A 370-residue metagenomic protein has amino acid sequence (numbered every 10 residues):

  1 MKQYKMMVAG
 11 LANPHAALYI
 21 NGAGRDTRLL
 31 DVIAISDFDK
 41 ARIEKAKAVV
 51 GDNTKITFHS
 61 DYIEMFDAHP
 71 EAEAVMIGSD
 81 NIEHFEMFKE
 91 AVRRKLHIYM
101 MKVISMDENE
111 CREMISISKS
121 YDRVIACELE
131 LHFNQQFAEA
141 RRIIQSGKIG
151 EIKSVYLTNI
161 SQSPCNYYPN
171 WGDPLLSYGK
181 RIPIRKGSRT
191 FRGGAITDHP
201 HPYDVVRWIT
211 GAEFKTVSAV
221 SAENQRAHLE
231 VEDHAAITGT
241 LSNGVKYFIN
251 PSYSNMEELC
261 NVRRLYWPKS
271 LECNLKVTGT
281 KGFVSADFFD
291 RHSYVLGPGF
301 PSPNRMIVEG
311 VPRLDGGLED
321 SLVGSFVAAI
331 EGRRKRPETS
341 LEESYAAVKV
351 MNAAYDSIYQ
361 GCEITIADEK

Functional and structural regions predicted by a protein language model:
M1-G51: N-terminal Rossmann-like dinucleotide-binding module
M1-K2, T197-R291, D320-R334, A367: Contiguous beta-strand/loop segments that form the cofactor/metal-binding neighborhood of enzyme cores
K2-Q3, G51, E64, A72-M76 (+2 more regions): C-terminal helix-rich "cap/oligomerization" subdomain common to oxidoreductases
P14, F38-R42, R313-V323: Active-site loop of classical SDR/Rossmann-like NAD(P)-dependent oxidoreductases, centered on the catalytic Tyr-X3-Lys
K55-D61: Conserved SAM-binding strand-loop segment of SAM-dependent methyltransferases
A74, D80-N81, F85-F133, G147: Beta-strand-loop-alpha-helix segment that lines the small-molecule cofactor/substrate pocket of alpha/beta enzymes
M100, I125-C127, Y156, I249 (+1 more regions): Hydrophobic residues in well-ordered beta-strands that form the structural core
H132-L229, G361: Predominantly a Rossmann-like dinucleotide-binding segment in NAD(P)-dependent oxidoreductases
